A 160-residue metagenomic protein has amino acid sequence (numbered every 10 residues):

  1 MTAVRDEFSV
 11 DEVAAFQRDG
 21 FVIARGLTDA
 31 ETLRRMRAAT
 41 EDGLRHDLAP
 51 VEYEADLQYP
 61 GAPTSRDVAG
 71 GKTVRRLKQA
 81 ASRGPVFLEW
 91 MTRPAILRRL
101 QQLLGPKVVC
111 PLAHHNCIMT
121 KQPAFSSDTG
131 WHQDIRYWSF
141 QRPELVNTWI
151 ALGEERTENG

Functional and structural regions predicted by a protein language model:
M1-R18, R25-W131, Y137-W138: Non-heme Fe(II)-dependent double-stranded beta-helix
N116, V146, G160: Change "...and in nucleic-acid phosphodiester-cleaving endonucleases..." to "...and in nucleic-acid processing enzymes
C117, Q133, I150-E154: Short, structured patches in soluble enzyme cores that scaffold and shape functional sites
T129-W131, R142, E158-G160: A short secondary-structure junction signal
S139-T157: Short, conserved beta-strand element in jelly-roll/cupin
